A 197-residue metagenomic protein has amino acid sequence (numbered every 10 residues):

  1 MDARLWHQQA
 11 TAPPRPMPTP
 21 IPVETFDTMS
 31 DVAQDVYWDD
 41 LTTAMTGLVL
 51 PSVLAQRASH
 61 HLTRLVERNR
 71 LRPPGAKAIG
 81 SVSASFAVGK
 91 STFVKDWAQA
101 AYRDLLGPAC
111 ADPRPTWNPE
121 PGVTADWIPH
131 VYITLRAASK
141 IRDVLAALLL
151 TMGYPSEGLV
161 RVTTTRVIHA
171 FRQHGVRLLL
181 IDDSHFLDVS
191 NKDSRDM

Functional and structural regions predicted by a protein language model:
M1-A78, G107-A109: A short, basic N-terminal segment
P18-Y37, P115-W127, S139-A147, P155-M197: Mid-core helix/loop region of P-loop NTP-binding domains shared across ATPases and GTPases
H61, F93-W97, D143-T151: Alpha-helical scaffold elements adjacent to nucleotide-binding pockets in ATP/GTP-utilizing enzyme cores
P74-D96: Walker A/P-loop nucleotide-binding motif
K77-S81, H130, L178: Residue-level preference for the first positions of well-ordered beta-strands
A100-P119, Y154-P155: Post-Walker A helix-loop "phosphate-sensing" segment adjacent to the P-loop in P-loop NTPases
I133: Hydrophobic residues at beta-strand termini and immediately following loops that shape nucleotide-binding pockets
